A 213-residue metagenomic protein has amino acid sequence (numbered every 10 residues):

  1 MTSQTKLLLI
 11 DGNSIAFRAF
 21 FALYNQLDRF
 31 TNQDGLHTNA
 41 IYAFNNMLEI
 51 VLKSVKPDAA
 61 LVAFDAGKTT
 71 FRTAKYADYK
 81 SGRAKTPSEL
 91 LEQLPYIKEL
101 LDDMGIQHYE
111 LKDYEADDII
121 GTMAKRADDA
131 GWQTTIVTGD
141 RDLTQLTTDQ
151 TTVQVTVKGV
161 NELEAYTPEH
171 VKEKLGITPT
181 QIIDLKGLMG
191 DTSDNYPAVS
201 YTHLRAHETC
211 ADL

Functional and structural regions predicted by a protein language model:
M1-Q107, K158: Domain-level signal for Mg2+-assisted phosphodiester chemistry and nucleotide/NA-binding surfaces in nucleic-acid
T2-Q4, D28-T31, S81-R205, A211: Extended two-metal-dependent nuclease catalytic cores across DNA- and RNA-processing enzymes
F17, F71, T144-L146, L213: Conserved protein kinase catalytic core
R18, H207-E208: Short, cationic motifs built from Arg/Lys/His that form the positively charged side of catalytic pockets
